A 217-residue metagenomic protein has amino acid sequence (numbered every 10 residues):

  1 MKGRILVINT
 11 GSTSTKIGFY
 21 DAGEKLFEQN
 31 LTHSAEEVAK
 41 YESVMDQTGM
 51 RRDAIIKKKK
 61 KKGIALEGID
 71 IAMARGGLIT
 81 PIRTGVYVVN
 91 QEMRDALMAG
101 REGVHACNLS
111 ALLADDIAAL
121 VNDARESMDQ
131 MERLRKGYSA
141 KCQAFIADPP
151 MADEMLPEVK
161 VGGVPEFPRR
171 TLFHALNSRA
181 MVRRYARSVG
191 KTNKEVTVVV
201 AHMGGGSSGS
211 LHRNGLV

Functional and structural regions predicted by a protein language model:
R4-I8, G68-M73, V198-H202: Short glycine-aspartate micro-motif
I5-D46: Short glycine-rich, Thr/Ser-proximal phosphate-binding strand/loop in the N-terminal lobe of ATP-dependent enzymes
G11-K16, G77-T80, M151, H202-S208: Gly/Ser/Thr-rich loops at beta-strand to alpha-helix junctions that form or flank small-molecule/cofactor-binding
K40-V44, D95-E102, E166-F167: Short, basic, glycine/proline-bearing loop/turn elements
G49-R51, E102-L109: Glycine-rich anion/phosphate-binding loops
M50-K62, M181: Short, well-ordered amphipathic alpha-helical segments that serve as non-catalytic structural scaffolds within diverse
K59-A106, S127-E132, Q143, M151-K160: Short beta-strand-loop/turn "lid" adjacent to the catalytic site in phosphate-handling enzymes
C107-V217: Phosphate-binding/catalytic loop of phosphoryl-transfer enzymes
